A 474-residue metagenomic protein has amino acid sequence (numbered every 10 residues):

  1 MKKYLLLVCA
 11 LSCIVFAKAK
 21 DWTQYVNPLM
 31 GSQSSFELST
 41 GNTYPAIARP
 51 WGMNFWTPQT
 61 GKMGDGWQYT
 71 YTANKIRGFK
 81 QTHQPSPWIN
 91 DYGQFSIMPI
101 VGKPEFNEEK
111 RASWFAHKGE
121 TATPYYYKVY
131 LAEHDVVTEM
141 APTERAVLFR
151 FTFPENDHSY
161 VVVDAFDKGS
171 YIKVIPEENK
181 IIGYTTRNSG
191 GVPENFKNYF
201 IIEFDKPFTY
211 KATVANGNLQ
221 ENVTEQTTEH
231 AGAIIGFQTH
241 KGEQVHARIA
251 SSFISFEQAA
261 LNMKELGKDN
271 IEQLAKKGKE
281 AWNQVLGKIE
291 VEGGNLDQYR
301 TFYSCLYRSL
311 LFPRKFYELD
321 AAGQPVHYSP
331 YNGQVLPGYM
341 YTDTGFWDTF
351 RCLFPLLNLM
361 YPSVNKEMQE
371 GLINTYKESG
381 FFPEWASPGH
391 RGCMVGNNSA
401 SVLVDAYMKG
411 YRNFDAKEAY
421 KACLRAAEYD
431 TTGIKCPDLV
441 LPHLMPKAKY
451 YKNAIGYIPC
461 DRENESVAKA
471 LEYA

Functional and structural regions predicted by a protein language model:
M1-K20: Bacterial Sec-dependent N-terminal signal peptides
K20-S401, Y407-A474: Accessory carbohydrate-recognition regions in carbohydrate-active enzymes
